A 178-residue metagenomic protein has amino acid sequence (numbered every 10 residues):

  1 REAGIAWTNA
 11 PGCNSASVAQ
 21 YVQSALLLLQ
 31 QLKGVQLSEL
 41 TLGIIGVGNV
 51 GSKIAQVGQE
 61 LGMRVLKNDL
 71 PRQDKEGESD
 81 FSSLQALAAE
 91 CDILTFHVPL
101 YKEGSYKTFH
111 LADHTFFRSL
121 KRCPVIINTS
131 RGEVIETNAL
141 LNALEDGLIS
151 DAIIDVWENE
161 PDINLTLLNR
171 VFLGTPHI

Functional and structural regions predicted by a protein language model:
R1-V35: Phosphate/diphosphate ligand-binding glycine-rich loop within oxidoreductases
A3-I5, M63, R122-P124, G147-D151 (+1 more regions): A short helix->loop->beta-strand "cap" motif at the edges of active sites that frequently abuts
P11-S15, P71, L87, V156-E158 (+1 more regions): Short, acidic/turn-prone active-site loops that include or flank metal/cofactor- and phosphate-binding residues
S17, K53, I135-N138: Residues that form or flank phosphate/diphosphate-binding pockets in enzymes that use nucleotide phosphates
A25-G62: Glycine-rich NAD(P)-binding loop of Rossmann-like domains
V65-D69: Short beta-strand "acidic-cap" motif of Rossmann-like dinucleotide-binding folds
Q73-L165: Rossmann-like adenosine-cofactor binding region
T166-I178: Short FAD-binding loop at a beta-strand-to-alpha-helix junction that anchors the flavin cofactor in diverse
